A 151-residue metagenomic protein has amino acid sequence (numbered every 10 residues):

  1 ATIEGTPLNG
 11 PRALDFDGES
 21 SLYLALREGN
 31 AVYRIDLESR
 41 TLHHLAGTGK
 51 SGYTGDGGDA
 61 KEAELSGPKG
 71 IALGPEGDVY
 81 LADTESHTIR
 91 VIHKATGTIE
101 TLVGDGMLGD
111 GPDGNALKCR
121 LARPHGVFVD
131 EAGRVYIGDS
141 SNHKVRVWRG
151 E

Functional and structural regions predicted by a protein language model:
A1-G10, T41-G67, T96-R123: Gly/Pro-rich loop segments of beta-rich domains
F16-E19, L73-E76, V129-A132: Residue-level detector of Asp-centered blade-edge/turn motifs that repeat once per structural unit in beta-propeller
L22-E28, L81-T84, I137-S141: Conserved beta-strand positions in repeat-built beta-propeller and related beta-rich domains
N30-V32, H87-I89, H143-R146: Structural signal for beta-propeller blades
D36-R40, H93-G97, R149-E151: Short loop/turn segments that connect beta-strands within beta-propeller blades
R123-E151: Blade-level signature of beta-propeller repeat domains, shared across WD40, Kelch, NHL, RCC1 and BNR/Asp-box propellers
